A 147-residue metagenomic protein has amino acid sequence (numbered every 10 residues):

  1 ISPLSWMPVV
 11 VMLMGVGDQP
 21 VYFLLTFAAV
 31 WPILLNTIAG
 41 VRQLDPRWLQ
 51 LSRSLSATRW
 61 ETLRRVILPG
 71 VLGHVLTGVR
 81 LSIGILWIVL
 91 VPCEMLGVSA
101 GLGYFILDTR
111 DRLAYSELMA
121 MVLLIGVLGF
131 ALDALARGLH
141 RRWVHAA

Functional and structural regions predicted by a protein language model:
I1, V41-R47, L51-V71, D111: Short helix-to-coil transition segments within interhelical loops that connect adjacent transmembrane helices
I1-P32, A39-G40: Generic hydrophobic transmembrane alpha-helix motif, especially the helices
V11-L13, I88-I125, V144-A147: Glycine-rich helix-loop "coupling/hinge" segments at transmembrane-helix boundaries in multipass transporters
G17, T58-R59, S82, A114: Short coil/turn motifs that cap or connect alpha-helices
F23, F27, R59-C93, M119-A120 (+3 more regions): Transmembrane alpha-helices
L35-Q43, D133: A hydrophobic alpha-helix feature that marks transmembrane segments and, especially, their cytosolic C-terminal ends
A134-A147: Transmembrane alpha-helical segments of polytopic membrane transport and secretion proteins
